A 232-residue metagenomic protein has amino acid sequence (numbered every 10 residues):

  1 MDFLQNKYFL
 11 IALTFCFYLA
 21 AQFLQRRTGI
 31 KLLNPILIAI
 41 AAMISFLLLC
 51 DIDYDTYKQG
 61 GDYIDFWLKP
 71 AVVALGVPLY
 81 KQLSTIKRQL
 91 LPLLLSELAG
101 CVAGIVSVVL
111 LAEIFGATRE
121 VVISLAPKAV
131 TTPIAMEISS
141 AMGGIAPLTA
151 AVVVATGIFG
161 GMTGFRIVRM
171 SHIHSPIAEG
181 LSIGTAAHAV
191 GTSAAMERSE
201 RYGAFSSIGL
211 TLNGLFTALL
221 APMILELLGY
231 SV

Functional and structural regions predicted by a protein language model:
M1-T14, K58-V73, R119-P127, P147-A155 (+1 more regions): Structural signature of hydrophobic alpha-helical transmembrane segments
D2-T14, A21-Y80, T85-P92, S96 (+1 more regions): Helical membrane-embedded segments and adjacent short helical loop/helix-boundary regions of multi-pass membrane
L10-L13, L83-V108, A150-F159, G209-G214: Entry/N-cap segments of selected transmembrane alpha helices and their immediately preceding amphipathic helices
L37-L49, K69-A74, L95-V108, A126-M136 (+2 more regions): Small-residue-rich segments of transmembrane alpha-helices in multi-pass membrane proteins, especially helix faces
V77-L93, E113-I114, E137-A155, M170 (+1 more regions): Helix-loop-helix hairpins and the membrane-proximal interhelical loops of multi-pass alpha-helical transport proteins
L95-A135, T156-S171: Transmembrane alpha-helices that form the ion-translocation and gating core of multi-pass ion transport proteins
R119-L148, V154-T156, M170, H174-L212: Alpha-helical membrane segments and immediately flanking helix-loop junctions that form or couple to the substrate/ion
L220-V232: Juxtamembrane boundary at the C-terminal end of a transmembrane helix
